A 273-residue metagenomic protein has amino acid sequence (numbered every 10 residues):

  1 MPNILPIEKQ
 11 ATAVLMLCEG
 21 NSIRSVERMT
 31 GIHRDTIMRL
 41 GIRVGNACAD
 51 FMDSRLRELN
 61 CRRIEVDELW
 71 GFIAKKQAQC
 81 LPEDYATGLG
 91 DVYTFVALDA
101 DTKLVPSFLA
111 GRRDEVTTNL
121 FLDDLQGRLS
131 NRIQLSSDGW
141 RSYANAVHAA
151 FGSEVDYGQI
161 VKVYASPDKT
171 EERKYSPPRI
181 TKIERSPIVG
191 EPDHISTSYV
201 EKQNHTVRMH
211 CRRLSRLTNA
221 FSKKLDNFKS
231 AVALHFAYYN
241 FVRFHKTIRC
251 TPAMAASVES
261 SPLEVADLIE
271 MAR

Functional and structural regions predicted by a protein language model:
M1-R273: Residue-level recognition of single "structural anchor" positions that define or cap local secondary structure
